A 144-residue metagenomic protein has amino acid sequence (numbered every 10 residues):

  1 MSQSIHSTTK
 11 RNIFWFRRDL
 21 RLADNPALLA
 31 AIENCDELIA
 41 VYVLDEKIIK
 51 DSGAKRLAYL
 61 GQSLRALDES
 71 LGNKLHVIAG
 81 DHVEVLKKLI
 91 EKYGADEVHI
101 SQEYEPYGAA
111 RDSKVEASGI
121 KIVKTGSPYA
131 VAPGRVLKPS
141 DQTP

Functional and structural regions predicted by a protein language model:
S2-P144: Trp/Phe/Arg-rich N-terminal binding region typifying the photolyase-homology
